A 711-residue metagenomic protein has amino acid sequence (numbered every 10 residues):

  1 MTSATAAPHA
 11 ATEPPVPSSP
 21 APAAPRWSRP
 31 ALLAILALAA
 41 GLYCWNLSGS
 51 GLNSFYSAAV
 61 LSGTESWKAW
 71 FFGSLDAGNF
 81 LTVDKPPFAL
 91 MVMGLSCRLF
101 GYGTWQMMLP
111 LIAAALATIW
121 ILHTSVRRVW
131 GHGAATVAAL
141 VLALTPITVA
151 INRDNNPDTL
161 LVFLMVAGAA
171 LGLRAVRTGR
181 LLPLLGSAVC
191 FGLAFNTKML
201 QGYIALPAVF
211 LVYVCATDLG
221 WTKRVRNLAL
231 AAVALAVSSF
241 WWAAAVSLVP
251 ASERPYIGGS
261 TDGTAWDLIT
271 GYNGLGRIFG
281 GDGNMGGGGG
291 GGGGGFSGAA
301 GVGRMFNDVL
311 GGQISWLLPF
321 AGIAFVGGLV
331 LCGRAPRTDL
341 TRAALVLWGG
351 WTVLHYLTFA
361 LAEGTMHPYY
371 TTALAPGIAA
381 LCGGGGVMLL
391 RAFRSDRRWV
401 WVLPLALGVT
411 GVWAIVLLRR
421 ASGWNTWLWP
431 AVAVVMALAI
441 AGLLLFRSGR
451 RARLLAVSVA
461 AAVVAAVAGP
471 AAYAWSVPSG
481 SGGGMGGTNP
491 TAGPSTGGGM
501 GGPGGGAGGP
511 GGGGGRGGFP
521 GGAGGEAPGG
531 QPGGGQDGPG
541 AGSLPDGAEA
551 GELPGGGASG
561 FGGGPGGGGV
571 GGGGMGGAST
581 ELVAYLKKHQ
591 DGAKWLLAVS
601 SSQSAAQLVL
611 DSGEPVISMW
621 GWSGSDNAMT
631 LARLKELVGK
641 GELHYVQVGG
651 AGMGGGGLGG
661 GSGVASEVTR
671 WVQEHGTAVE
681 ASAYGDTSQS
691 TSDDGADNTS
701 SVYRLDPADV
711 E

Functional and structural regions predicted by a protein language model:
M1-D282, G289-W401, V409-W413, S476 (+2 more regions): Membrane-integral, polyisoprenol-dependent glycosyltransferases of the GT-C/oligosaccharyltransferase superfamily
L52-A69, L206-L331, W413-A421, A462 (+5 more regions): Transmembrane-lumen/periplasm boundary regions of multi-pass, lipid-linked membrane glycan transferases
T145, S601-S602: Helix N-cap/beta->alpha junction signal
E253, T261, A628-V638: Alpha-helical scaffolding within the catalytic cores of extracellular/periplasmic polymer-degrading hydrolases
W266, L354, W399-V402, A406 (+5 more regions): Active-site lining segments that contact anionic ligands and/or coordinate catalytic metals
T371-A375, G385-F393, R453-A461, G655-S662: Composition- and surface-driven signal marking solvent-exposed, interaction-prone regions in large proteins
S395-S495: Transmembrane helical bundles and short interhelical boundary loops of multi-pass, membrane-embedded
S481, G511, F561-M575, T580-L596 (+3 more regions): Aromatic/acidic, Gly/Pro-rich catalytic loop(s) in extracytoplasmic/lumenal soluble domains of multi-pass membrane
